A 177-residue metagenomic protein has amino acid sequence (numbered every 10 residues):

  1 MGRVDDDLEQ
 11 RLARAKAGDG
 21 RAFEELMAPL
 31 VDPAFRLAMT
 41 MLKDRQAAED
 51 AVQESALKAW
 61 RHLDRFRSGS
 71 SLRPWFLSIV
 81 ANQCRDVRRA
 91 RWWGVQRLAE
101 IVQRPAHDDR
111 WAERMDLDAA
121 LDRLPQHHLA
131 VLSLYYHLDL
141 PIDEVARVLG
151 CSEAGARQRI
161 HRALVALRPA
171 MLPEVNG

Functional and structural regions predicted by a protein language model:
G2-L8, D86, G94-L121, P141: Internal acidic/polar
L12-F35, L129: A short, charge-rich alpha-helical start-of-domain segment used by transcription regulators
A15, A34, A38, A48-A59 (+4 more regions): Short, small-hydrophobic-rich alpha-helical interface motif
K16-A17, K43, E54-S71, A90-W92: Sigma70-family region 2
M27-R45, H62, L121, A170-P173: Amphipathic, Lys/Arg- and hydrophobic-enriched alpha-helical face
L30, R159-A166: Residues within the DNA-recognition helix of helix-turn-helix
R61-S68, S78-A99, R110, R162: Arg/Lys-rich amphipathic alpha helix in sigma70-family domain 2
D122-A130, L138-G155, A166-P169: Helix-turn-helix DNA-binding module
